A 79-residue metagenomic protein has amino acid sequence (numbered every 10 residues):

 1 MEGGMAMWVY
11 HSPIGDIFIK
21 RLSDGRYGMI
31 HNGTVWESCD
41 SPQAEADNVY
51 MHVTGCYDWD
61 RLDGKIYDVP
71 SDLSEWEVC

Functional and structural regions predicted by a protein language model:
E2, W36-C79: Mixed-charge, Lys/Arg-enriched low-complexity segments
E2-V9: Short, hydrophobic/aromatic-rich segments at coil-to-beta transitions
H11-V35: Short aromatic-glycine-(Arg/Gly/Cys) micro-motifs in beta-strand/loop hairpins
